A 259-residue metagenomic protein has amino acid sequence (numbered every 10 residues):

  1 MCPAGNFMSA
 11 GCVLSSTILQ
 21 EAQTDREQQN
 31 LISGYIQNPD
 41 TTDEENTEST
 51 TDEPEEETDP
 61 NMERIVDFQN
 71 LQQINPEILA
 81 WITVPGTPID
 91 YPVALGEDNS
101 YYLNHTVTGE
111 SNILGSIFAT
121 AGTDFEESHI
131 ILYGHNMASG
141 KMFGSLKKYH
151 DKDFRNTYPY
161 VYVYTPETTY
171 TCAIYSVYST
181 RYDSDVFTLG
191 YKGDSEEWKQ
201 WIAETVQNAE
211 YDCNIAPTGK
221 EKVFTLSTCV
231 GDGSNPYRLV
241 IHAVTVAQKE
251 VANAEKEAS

Functional and structural regions predicted by a protein language model:
M1-A4: N-terminal Sec-pathway targeting helices
F7-S259: Solvent-exposed, non-transmembrane regions of membrane-associated and secreted proteins
